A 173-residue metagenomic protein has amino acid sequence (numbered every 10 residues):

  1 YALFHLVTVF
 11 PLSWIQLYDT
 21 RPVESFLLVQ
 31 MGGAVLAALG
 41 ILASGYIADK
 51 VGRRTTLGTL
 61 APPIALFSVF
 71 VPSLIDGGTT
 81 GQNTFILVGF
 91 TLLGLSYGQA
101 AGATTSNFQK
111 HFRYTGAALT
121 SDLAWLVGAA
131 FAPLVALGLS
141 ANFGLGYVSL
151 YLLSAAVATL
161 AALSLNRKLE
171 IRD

Functional and structural regions predicted by a protein language model:
Y1-A37, A129-A132: Extracytoplasmic gate region of multi-pass secondary transporters
Q16, I47-A48, V135-F143: Interfacial helix-cap and linker-helix signal at transmembrane-aqueous boundaries of multi-pass secondary transporters
K50-A61: Cytoplasmic membrane-interface "Motif A"-like loop-to-helix N-cap segments of 12-TM Major Facilitator Superfamily
P62-G77: C-terminal ends and interior cores of transmembrane alpha-helices in multi-pass membrane transporters/permeases
S96-F108: Intracellular juxtamembrane helix-capping segments at the cytosolic ends of symmetry-related transmembrane helices
H111-S140: A late C-terminal transmembrane helix in Major Facilitator Superfamily
G138-S154: A membrane-interface helix-boundary motif in multi-pass transporters
L153-D173: Multi-pass alpha-helical transporter architecture, strongest for 12-TM Major Facilitator/SLC carriers used
